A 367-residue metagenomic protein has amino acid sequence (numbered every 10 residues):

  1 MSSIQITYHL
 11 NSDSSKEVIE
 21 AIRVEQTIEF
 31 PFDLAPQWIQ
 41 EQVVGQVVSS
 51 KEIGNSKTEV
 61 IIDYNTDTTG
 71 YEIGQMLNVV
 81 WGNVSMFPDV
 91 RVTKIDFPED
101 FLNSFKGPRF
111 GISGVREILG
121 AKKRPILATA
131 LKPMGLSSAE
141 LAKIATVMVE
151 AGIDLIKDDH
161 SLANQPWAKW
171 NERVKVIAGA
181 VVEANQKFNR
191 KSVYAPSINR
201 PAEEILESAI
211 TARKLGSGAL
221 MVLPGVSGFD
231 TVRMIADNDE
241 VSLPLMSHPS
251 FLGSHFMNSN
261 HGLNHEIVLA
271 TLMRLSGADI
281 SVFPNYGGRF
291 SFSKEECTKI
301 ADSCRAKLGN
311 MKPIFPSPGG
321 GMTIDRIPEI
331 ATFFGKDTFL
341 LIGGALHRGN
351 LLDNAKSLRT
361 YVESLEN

Functional and structural regions predicted by a protein language model:
M1-T7, I324-N367: C-terminal extensions of enzymes
M1-V149: N-terminal capping/small domains of soluble enzymes
Y8-D13, P125-A142, S192-E204, F251-E266 (+1 more regions): Active-site mouth loops of central-metabolism enzymes
G107-L136, V182-K191, E240-F256: N-terminal small/glycine-rich loop or linker at the start of catalytic domains across soluble metabolic enzymes
P108-R116, L162-A184, A202-I205, P224-S242 (+3 more regions): Active-site-adjacent beta->alpha loops and helix N-cap segments on the catalytic face of soluble alpha/beta enzymes
E117-G120, V149-G152, N171-F188, I210-K214 (+3 more regions): Acidic (Asp/Glu)-rich catalytic clusters
L136-L162, A168-K169, V181, K187-R190: Phosphate-binding glycine-rich loops and their immediate beta-loop-alpha structural context
E207-I210, L215-L341, E366: Catalytic alpha/beta core domains of metabolic enzymes, predominantly
